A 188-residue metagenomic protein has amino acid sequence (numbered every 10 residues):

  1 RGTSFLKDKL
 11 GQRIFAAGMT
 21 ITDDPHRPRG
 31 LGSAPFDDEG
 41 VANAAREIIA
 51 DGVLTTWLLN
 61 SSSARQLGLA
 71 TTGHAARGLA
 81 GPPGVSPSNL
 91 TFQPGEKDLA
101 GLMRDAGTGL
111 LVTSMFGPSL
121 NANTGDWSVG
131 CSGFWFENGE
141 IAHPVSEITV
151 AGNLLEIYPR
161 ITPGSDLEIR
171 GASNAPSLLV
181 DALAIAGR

Functional and structural regions predicted by a protein language model:
R1-T3: Mature, solvent-exposed C-terminal subdomains and processed small-chain segments of exported/organellar
F5-R188: Dual-mode signal for accessory low-complexity, basic/Gly-rich regions
